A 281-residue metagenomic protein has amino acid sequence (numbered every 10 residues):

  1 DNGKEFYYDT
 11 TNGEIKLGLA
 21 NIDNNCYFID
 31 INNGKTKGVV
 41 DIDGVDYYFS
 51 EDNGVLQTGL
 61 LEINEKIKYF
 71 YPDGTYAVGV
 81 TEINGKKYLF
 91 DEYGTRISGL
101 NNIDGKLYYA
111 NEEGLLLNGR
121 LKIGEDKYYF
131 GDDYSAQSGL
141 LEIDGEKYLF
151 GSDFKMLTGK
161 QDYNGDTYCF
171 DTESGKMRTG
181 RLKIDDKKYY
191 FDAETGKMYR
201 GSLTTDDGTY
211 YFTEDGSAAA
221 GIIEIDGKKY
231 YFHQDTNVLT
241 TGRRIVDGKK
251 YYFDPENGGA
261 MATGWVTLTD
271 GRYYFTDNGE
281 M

Functional and structural regions predicted by a protein language model:
D1-M281: Extracellular adhesion/carbohydrate-binding repeat motifs centered on closely spaced tryptophans
